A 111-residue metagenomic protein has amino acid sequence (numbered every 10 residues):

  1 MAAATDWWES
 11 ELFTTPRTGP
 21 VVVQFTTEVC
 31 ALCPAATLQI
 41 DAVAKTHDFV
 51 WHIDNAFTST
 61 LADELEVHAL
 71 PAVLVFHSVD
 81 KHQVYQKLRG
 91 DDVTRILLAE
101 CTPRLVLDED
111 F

Functional and structural regions predicted by a protein language model:
M1-V21, I96-F111: N-terminal leader/targeting and pre-domain segments
D6-V43: Local sequence-structure signature of Cys/Sec-based thiol-disulfide redox active-site neighborhoods
L12-T14, L61-L65: Short amphipathic alpha-helix with an adjacent loop that forms part of the alpha/beta core around
V22-V23, V50, V73: Hydrophobic beta-strand anchors of alpha/beta hydrolase catalytic cores
A56-D63, A99: Structural microenvironment flanking redox-active thiols in thiol-disulfide oxidoreductases
L65-F76: Structural micro-motif
V75-F111: Non-catalytic, surface beta->alpha helical segment in thiol-disulfide oxidoreductase systems
